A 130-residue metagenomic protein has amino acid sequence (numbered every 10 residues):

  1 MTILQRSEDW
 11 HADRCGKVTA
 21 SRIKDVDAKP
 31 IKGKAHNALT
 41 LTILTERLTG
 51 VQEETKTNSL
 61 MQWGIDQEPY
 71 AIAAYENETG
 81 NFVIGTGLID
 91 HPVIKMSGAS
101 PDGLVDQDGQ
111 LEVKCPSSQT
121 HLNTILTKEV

Functional and structural regions predicted by a protein language model:
M1-D66: Charged, glycine-rich intrinsically disordered N-terminal tails and low-complexity linkers that flank
T42, E46, G87, I94-K95: Flexible, active-site-adjacent loop/turn segments at secondary-structure boundaries
M61-V83: Acidic-basic catalytic patches of nuclease active cores, encompassing PD-(D/E)XK and other metal-cofactor nuclease
G64, T86, V113-K114: Short His-Asn-centered micro-motif
Y75, P101-H121: Conserved catalytic cores of phosphodiester-cleaving nucleases, focusing on short active-site segments
N81-H91: Helix-loop segments that flank and shape redox-cofactor active sites
I89-L104: Beta-rich nucleic-acid/ligand-interaction surfaces
T120-V130: Short, surface-exposed loop/helix-turn segments at secondary-structure junctions that function as lids/hinges flanking
